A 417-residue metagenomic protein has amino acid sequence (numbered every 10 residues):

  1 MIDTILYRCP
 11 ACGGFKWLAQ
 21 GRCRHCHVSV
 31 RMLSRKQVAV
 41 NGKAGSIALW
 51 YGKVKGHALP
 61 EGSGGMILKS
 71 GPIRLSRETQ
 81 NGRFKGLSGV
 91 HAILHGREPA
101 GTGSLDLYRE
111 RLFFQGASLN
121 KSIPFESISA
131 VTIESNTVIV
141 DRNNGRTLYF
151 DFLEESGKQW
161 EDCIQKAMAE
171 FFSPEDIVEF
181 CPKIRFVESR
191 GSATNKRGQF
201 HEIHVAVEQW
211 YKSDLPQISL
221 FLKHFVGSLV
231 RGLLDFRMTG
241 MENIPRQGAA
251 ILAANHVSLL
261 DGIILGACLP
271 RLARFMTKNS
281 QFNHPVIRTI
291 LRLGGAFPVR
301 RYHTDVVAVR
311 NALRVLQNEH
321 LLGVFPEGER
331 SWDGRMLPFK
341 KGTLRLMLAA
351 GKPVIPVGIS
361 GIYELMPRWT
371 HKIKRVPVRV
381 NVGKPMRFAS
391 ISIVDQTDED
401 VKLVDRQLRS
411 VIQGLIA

Functional and structural regions predicted by a protein language model:
M1-S70, L75-S76, A130, I139-I218 (+1 more regions): Non-catalytic C-terminal accessory region of glycerolipid acyltransferases and related lyso-lipid remodeling enzymes
R8, S192-G240, R271, H284-G294: A transmembrane-helix-recognition feature enriched in membrane-embedded lipid enzymes and envelope glyco-/phospholipid
S29, S104, R109-R111, T137 (+3 more regions): Structural motif
K43-L119: N-terminal recruitment modules of adaptor/scaffold proteins
L94-G96, R231-T239, H303, I362-L365: Short gly/ser/thr-rich secondary-structure transition/capping motifs
E110-F114, L119-T137, L252: Phosphoinositide-dependent membrane-docking surfaces
E208-Q209, P216-I218, R231, R246-T304: Catalytic core of membrane glycerolipid acyltransferases/transacylases, capturing the structured, soluble-facing
F225-G227, L293-V299, P326-R330: Short, basic, glycine/proline-bearing loop/turn elements
